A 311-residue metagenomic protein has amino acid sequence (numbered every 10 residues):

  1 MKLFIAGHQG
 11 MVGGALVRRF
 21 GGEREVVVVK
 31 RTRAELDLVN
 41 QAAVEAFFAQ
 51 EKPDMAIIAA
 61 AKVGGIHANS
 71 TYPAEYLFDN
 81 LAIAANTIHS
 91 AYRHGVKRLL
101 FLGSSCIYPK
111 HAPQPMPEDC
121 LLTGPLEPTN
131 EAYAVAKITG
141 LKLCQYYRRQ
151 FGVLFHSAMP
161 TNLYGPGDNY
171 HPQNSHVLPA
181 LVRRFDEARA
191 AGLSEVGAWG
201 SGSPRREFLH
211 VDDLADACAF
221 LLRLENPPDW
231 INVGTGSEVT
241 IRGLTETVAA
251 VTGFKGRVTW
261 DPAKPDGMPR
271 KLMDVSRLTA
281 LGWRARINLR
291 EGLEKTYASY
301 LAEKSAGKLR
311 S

Functional and structural regions predicted by a protein language model:
A6-G7, M11, A15-R19, E187-S311: C-terminal substrate-binding subdomain of Rossmann-fold SDR/epimerase-dehydratase oxidoreductases
G21-A46: Adenosine-cofactor binding site in Rossmann-like domains, unifying the SAM/SAH pocket of S-adenosylmethionine-dependent
Q41-L81, R93: NAD(P)H-binding glycine-rich loop region in Rossmannoid oxidoreductase-like domains and their noncatalytic homologs
I66, F101-M116, A132-I138, R149-Q150 (+1 more regions): Conserved catalytic-site region of short-chain dehydrogenase/reductase
L81-T87, A136-C144, L178: Conserved catalytic Lys-bearing alpha helix of Rossmann-like short-chain dehydrogenase/reductases
A85-N130, H156: Conserved Rossmann-fold NAD(P)-dependent oxidoreductase catalytic core, especially the SDR/UDP-sugar
R98, G103-S104, L141-N169, P179-V182 (+1 more regions): Conserved beta-loop-beta element that borders a ligand/cofactor-binding pocket
T129-Y133, T161-H176, G200-D212, T235-S237: Glycine-rich "substrate-gating" loop/helix at the edge of Rossmann-like oxidoreductase active sites
